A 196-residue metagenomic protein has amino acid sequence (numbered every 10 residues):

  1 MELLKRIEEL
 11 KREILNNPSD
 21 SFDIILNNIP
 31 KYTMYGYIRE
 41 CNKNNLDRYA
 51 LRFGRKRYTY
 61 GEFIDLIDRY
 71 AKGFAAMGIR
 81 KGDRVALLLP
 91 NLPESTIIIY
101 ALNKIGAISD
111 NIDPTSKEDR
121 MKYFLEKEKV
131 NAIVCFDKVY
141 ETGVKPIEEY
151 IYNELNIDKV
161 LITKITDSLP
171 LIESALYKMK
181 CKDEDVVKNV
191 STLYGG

Functional and structural regions predicted by a protein language model:
E2, K104-G196: Structural core segment of the AMP-binding/adenylate-forming
E2-E9, N27-A50, D65: A short N-terminal helical cap/helix-turn-helix that marks the beginning of AMP-binding/adenylate-forming
E13-S19, Y37-T59, S191-Y194: AMP-dependent adenylate-forming
S21-L26: Acidic/polar alpha-helix N-cap and adjacent early helical turns within long charge-rich amphipathic helices/linkers
N27, K31, Y60, N111: Flexible, glycine- and charge-enriched loops at secondary-structure boundaries
K43, A75, N103, E126: Short polybasic/polar patches that bind polyanions
D47-G78, D83-L92, T96-Y100, K117-K122 (+1 more regions): Conserved AMP-binding/adenylate-forming core of the ANL superfamily
